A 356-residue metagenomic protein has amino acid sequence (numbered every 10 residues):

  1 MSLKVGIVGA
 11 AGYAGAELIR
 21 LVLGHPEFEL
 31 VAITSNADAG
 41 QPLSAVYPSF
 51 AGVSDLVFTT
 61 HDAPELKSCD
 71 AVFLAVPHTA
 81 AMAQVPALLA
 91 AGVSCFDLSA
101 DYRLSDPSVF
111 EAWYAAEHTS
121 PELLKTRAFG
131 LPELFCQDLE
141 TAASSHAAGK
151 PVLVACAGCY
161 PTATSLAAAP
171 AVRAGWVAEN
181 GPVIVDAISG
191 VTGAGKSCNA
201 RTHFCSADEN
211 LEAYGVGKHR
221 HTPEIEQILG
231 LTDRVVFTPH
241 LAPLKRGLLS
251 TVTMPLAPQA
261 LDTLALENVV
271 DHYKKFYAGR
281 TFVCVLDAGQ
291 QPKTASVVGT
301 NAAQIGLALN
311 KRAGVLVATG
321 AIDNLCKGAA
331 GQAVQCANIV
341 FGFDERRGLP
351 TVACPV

Functional and structural regions predicted by a protein language model:
M1-A207, Y214, A308-K311, P355-V356: N-terminal Rossmann-like NAD(P) cofactor-binding subdomain of oxidoreductases, focused on the glycine-rich
K4-I7, L153-A155, T251-P255, A318-A321: Short glycine-rich or small-residue beta-strand-to-loop segments that form or flank ligand, phosphate, metal/Fe-S
G12, H78-T79, G158, H219 (+3 more regions): Short, surface-exposed acidic/glycine-rich loop or hinge patches that mediate macromolecular interfaces
Y13, T126, T162-L166, V216-P223 (+4 more regions): Conserved active-site and cofactor/substrate-binding residues in soluble primary-metabolism enzymes
E17, L21, L166-P170, E224-I228 (+2 more regions): Alpha-helical scaffold segments in soluble metabolic enzymes
E27-C69, P182-A187, V191-A318: C-terminal substrate-binding/catalytic lobe of Rossmann-fold NAD(P)-dependent oxidoreductases
P170-A174, P255, C336-F343: Active-site catalytic microenvironments for nucleophilic, acid-base chemistry
Q304-I305, L309-V356: NAD(P)-dependent Rossmann-like dehydrogenase/reductase catalytic/cofactor-binding core
